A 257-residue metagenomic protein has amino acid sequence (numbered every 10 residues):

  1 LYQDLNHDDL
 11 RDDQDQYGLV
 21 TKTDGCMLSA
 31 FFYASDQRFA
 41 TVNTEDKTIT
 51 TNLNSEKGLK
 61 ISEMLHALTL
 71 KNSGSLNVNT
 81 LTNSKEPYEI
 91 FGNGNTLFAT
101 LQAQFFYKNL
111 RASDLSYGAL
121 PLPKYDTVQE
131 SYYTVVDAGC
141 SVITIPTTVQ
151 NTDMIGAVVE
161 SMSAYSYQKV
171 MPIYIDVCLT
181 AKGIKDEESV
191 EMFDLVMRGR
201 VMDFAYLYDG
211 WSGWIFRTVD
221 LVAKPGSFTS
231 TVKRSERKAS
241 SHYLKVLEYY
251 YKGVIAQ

Functional and structural regions predicted by a protein language model:
L1, L5-Q16: Acidic, glycine-anchored loop motifs typical of Ca2+
L1, T21-E45, D137-P146: Periplasmic solute-binding protein
Y2-Q3, F31, R38-L81: Glycine-centered hinge/linker elements that transmit conformational signals in sensory and ligand-binding systems
Q3-H7, H66-S73, E160-Y167, V201: Sec-exported extracytoplasmic/periplasmic mature domains
D24, L101-F106: Beta->alpha turn/N-cap motifs
S84-A99: Short helices/loops that flank or line small-molecule/ion binding pockets
L110-T180: Extracytoplasmic/periplasmic substrate-recognition and gating elements
V149-G156, S166-Q257: Conserved C-terminal helix/tail region of periplasmic/extracytoplasmic solute-binding proteins
